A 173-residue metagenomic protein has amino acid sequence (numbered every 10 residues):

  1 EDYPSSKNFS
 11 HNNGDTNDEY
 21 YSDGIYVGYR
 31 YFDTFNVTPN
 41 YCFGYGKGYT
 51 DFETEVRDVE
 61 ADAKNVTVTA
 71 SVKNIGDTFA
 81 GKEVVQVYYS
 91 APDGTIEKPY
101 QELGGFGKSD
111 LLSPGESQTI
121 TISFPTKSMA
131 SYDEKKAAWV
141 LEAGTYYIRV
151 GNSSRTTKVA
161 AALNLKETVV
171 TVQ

Functional and structural regions predicted by a protein language model:
E1-K82, Y88-S90, P114, E142-G151 (+1 more regions): Secreted, periplasmic, or luminal enzymes acting at the cell surface/secretory milieu
F79-V87, P99, Y132-K135: Short, hydrophobic/aromatic beta-strand segments
T95-E134: Intrinsically disordered, low-complexity Pro/Gly/Ser/Thr-rich segments with frequent PxxP/GP/PP motifs and embedded
S123-S154: Short, surface-exposed ligand- or partner-binding patches at beta-edge/loop junctions that are enriched in aromatics
